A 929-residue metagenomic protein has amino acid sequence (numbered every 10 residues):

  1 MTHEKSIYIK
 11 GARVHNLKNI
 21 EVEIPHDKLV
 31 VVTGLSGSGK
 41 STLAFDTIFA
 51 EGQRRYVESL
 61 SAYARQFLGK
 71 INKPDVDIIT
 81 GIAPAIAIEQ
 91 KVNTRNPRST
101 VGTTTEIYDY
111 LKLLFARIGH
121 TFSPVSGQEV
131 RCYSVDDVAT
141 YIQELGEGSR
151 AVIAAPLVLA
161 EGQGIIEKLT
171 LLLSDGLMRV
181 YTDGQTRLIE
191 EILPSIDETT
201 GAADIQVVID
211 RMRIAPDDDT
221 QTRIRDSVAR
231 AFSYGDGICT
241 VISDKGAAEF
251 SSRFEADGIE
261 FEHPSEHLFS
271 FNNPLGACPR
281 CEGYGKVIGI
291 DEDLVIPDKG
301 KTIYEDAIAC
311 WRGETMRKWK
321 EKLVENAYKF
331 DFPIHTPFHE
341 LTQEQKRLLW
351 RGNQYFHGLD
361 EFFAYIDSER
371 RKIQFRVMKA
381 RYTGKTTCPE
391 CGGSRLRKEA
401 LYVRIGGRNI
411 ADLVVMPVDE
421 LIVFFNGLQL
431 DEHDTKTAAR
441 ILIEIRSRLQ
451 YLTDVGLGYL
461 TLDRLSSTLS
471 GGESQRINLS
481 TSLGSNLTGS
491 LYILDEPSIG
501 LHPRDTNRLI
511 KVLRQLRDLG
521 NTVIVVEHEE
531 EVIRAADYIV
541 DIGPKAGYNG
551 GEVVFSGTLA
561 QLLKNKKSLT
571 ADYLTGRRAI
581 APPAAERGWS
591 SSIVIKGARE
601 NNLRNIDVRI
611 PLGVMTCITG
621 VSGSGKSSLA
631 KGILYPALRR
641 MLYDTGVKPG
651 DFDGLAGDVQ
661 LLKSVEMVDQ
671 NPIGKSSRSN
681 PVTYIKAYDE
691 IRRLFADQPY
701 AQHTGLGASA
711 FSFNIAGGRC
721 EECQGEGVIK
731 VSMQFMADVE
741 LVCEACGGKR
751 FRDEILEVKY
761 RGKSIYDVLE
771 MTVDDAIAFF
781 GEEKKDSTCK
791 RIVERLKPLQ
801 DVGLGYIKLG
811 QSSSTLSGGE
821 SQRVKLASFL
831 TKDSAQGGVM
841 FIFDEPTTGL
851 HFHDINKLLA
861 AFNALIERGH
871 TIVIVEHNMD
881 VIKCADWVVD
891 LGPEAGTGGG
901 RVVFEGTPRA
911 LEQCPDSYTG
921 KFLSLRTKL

Functional and structural regions predicted by a protein language model:
M1-L929: Conserved phosphate-binding elements of NTP-dependent enzyme cores
